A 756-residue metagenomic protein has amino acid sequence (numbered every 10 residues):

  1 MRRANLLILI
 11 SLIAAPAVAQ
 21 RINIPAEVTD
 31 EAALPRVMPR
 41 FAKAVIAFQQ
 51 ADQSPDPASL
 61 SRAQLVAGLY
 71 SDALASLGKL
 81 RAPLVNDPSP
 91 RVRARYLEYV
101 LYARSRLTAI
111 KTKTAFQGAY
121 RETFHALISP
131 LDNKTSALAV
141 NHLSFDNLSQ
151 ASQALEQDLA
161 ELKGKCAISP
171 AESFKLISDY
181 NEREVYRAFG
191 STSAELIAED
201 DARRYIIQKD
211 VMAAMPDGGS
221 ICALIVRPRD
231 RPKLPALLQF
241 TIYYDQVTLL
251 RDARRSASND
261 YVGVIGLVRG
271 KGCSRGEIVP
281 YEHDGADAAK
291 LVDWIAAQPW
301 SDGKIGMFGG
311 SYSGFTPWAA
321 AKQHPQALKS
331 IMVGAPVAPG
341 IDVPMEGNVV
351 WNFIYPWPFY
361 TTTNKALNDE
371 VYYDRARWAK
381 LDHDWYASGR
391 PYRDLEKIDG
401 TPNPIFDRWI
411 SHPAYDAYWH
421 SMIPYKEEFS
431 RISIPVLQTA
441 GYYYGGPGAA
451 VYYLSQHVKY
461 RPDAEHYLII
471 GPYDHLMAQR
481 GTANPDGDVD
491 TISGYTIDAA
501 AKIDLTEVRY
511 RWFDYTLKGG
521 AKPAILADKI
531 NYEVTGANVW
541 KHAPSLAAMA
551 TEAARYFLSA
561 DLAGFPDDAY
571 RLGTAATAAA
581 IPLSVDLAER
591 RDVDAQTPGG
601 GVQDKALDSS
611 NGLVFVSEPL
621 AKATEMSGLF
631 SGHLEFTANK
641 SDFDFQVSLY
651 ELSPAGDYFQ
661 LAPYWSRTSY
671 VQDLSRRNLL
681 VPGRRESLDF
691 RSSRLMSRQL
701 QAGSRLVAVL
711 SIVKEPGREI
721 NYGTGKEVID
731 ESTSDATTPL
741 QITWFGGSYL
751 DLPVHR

Functional and structural regions predicted by a protein language model:
D132-V185, L196-E199, K322-H324, S330-S430: Accessory cap/linker subdomain of secreted extracellular hydrolases
S191-P232, L620-K622: N-terminal cap/lid segment of alpha/beta-hydrolase-fold proteins
R227-A296, G481-S493, S609, S641 (+4 more regions): Cap/lid segment of the alpha/beta-hydrolase catalytic domain
P299-Y312: Alpha/beta-hydrolase fold nucleophile elbow
F308, F315-K380, Y442, R461-Y510: A catalytic-pocket lid/entrance helix-loop region that shapes and gates access to the active site across common
R390, A483-R756: C-terminal, loop-rich substrate-recognition/catalytic regions characterized by aromatic stacking residues
I432, Q438-A440: Short beta-strand/loop motif that positions the catalytic acidic residue of the alpha/beta-hydrolase fold
G448-Y467: Active-site-adjacent alpha-helix of alpha/beta-hydrolase-fold enzymes
